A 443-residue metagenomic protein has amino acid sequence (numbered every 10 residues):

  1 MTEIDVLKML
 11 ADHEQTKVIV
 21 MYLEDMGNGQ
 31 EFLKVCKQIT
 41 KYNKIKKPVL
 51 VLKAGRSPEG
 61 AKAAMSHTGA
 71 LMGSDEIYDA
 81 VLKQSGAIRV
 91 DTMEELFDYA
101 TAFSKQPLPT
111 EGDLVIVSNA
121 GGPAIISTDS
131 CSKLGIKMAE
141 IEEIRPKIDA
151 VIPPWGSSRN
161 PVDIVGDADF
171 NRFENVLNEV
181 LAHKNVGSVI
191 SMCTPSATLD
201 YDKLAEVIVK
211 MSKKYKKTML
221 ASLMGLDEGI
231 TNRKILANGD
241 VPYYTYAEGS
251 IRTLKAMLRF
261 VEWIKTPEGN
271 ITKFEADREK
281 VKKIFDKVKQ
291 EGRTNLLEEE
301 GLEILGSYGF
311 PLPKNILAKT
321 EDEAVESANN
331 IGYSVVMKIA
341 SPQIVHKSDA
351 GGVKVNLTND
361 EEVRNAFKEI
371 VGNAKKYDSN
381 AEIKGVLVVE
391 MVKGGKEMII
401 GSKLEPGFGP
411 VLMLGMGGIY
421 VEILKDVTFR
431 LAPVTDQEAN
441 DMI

Functional and structural regions predicted by a protein language model:
M1-I443: Catalytic-core regions of core metabolic enzymes, especially those transforming organic acids/acyl-group intermediates
